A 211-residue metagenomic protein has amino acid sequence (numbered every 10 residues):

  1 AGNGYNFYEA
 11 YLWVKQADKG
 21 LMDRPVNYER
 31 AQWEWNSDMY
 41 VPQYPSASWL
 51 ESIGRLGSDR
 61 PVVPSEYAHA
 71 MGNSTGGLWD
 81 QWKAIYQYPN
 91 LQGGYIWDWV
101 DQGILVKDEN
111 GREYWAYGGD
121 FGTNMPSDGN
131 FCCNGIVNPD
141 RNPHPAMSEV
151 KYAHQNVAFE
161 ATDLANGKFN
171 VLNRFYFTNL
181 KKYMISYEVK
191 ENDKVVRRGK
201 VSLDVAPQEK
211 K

Functional and structural regions predicted by a protein language model:
A1-N170, F175-K181, S186-V195: Extended substrate-binding grooves/exosites of carbohydrate-active enzymes
G199-V201: Short hydrophobic alpha-helix segments
L203-K210: Short proline/glycine- and polar residue-rich coil/turn motifs
